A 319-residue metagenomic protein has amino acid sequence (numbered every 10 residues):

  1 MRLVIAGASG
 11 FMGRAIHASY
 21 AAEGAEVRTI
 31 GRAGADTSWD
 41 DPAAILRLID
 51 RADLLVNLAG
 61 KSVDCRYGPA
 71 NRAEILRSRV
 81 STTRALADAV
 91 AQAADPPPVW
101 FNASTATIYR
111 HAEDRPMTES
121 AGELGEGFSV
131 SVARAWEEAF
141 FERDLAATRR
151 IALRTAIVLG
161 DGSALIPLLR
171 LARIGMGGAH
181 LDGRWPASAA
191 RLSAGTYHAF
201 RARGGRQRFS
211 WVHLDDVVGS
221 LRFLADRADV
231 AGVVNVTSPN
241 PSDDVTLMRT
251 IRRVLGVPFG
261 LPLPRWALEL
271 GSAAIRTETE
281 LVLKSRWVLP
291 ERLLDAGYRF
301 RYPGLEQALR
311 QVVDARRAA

Functional and structural regions predicted by a protein language model:
L3-A22: N-terminal Rossmann NAD(P)H-binding glycine-rich loop of SDR-like oxidoreductase domains
G34-A85: NAD(P)H-binding glycine-rich loop region in Rossmannoid oxidoreductase-like domains and their noncatalytic homologs
R84-G127: Conserved Rossmann-fold NAD(P)-dependent oxidoreductase catalytic core, especially the SDR/UDP-sugar
G125-A152: Active-site Tyr-X1-5-Lys
A146-T148, L159-I174, L224-V234, A319: Glycine/proline-rich active-site loop of Rossmann-fold NAD(P)-dependent oxidoreductases
A152, A156-R208, I251: NAD(P)-dependent short-chain dehydrogenase/reductase
S220-R276, R310-A319: Mid/C-terminal beta-alpha module of Rossmann-like enzyme folds, strongest in SDR-family dehydrogenases/epimerases
F259, T279-A319: C-terminal amphipathic/interface module of NAD(P)-dependent oxidoreductases and related NAD-binding regulators
